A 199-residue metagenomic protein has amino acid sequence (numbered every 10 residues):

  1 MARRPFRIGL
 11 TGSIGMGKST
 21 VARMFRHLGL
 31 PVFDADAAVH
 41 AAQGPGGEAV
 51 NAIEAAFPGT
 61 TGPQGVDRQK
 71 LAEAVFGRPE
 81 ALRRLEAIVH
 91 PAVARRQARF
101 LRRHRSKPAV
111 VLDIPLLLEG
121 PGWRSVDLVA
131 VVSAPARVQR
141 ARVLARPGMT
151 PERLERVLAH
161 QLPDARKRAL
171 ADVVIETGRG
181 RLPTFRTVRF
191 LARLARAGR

Functional and structural regions predicted by a protein language model:
L10: Hydrophobic anchor at the beta1->P-loop junction of P-loop NTPases
S13, F25: P-loop (Walker A) phosphate-binding loop of NTP-binding proteins
M16: ATP-binding Walker
S19: Walker A/P-loop
A37-A109: ATP-dependent small-molecule kinase phosphotransfer cores that center on conserved nucleotide phosphate-binding segments
R96-R99, R124-S125, A145, M149-R199: Small-molecule kinase domains that catalyze NTP-dependent phosphoryl transfer to phosphate-bearing small molecules
Q97-H104, A109-A145: ATP-dependent NMP and nucleoside kinases share a basic, alpha-helical "lid"
